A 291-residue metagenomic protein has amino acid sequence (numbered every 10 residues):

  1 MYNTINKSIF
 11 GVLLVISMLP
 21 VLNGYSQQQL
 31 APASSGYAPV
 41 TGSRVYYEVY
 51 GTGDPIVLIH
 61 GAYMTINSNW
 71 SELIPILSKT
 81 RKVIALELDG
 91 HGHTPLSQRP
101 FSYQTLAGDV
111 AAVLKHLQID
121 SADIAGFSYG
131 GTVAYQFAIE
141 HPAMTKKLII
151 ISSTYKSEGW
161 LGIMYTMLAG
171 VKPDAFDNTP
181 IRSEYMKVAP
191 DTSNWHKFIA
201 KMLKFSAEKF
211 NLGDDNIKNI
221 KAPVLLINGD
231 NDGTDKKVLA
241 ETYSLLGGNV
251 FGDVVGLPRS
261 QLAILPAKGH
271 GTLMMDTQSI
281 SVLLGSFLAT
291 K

Functional and structural regions predicted by a protein language model:
Y2-V57, T80, A289-K291: Alpha/beta-hydrolase fold catalytic core
T41-P95: Conserved HGGG/HGGXW glycine-rich cap/lid loop of the alpha/beta-hydrolase fold
Y50, A85-A125: Active-site loop/oxyanion-hole signature of alpha/beta-hydrolase fold enzymes
T132-E140, K146-R182: Flexible "cap/lid" loop of the alpha/beta hydrolase fold
K201-N216: Active-site nucleophile elbow and catalytic-triad environment of alpha/beta-hydrolase enzymes
I220, L226-N228: Short beta-strand/loop motif that positions the catalytic acidic residue of the alpha/beta-hydrolase fold
G233-E241, L273: Conserved alpha/beta-hydrolase "acid-adjacent" motif
P258-K291: Catalytic active-site module of serine/aspartate enzymes centered on a nucleophile-bearing elbow/loop
